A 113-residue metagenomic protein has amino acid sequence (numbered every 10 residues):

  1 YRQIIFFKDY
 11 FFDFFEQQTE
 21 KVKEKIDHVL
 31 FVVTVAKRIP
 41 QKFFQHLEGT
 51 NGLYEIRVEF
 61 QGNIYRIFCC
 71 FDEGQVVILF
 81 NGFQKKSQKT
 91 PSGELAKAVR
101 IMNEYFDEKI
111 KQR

Functional and structural regions predicted by a protein language model:
Y1-I64, E73-V77, K85-R113: Basic, Lys/Arg-enriched alpha-helical interface segments
F80: ATP-dependent carboxylate-activation loops
